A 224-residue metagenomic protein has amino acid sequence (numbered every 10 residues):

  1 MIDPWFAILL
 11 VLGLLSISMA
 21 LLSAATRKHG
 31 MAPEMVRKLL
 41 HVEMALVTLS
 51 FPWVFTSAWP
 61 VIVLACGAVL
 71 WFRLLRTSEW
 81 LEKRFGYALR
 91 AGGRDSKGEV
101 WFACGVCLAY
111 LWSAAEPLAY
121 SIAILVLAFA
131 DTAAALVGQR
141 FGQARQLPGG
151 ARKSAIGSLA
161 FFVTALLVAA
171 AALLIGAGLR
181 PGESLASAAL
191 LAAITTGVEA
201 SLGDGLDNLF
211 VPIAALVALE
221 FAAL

Functional and structural regions predicted by a protein language model:
I2-F6, A20-V61, F72-I175, L179-A222: Interhelical loop and helix-boundary elements at the membrane-water interface of polytopic inner-membrane proteins
L10-L14, S18: N-terminal signal-anchor transmembrane alpha helix
